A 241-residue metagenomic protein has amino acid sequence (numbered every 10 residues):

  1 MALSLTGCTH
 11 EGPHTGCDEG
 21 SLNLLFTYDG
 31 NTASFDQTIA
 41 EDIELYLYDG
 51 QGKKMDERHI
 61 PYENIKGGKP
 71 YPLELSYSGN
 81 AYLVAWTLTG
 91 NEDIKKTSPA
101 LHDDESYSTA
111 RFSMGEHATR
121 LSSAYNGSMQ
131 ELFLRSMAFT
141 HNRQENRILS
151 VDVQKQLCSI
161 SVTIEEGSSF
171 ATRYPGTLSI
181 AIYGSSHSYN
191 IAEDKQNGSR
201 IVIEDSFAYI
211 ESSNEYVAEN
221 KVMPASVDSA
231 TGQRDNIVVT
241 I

Functional and structural regions predicted by a protein language model:
S4-G7: C-terminal motif of bacterial Sec signal peptides marking the signal peptidase cleavage site
T9-G12: Bacterial signal peptide processing site
D18-L24, C158-I160: Structural beta-strand segments of beta-rich domains
F26-I39, T163-T172: Structural motif
E41-L101, T172-I241: Tryptophan-paired
I65, N91-R147: Structured interaction patches on ligand/partner-binding surfaces of diverse proteins
F139-E145, Q154-C158, E165-G176: Secondary-structure boundary elements
S150-L157, V222, S226-D228: Conserved "repeat-terminator" motif of extracellular CCP/Sushi domains
